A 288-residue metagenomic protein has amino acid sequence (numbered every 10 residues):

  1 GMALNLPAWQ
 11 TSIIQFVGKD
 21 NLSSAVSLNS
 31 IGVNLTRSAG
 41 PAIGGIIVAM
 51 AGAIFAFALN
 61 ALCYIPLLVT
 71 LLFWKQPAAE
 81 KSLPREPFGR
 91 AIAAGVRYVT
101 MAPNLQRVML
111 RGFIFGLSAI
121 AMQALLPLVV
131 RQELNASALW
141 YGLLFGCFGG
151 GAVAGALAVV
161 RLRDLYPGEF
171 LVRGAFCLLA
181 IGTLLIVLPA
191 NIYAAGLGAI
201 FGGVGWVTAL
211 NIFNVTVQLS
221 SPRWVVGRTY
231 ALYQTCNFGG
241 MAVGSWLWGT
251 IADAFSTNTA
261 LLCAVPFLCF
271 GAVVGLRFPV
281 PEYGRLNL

Functional and structural regions predicted by a protein language model:
G1-L35: Cytoplasmic helix-loop-helix junction between adjacent transmembrane helices in 12-TM secondary transporters
L4-T11, F16, A124, V207-V215: Residues that mark transmembrane-helix kinks and helix-interface sites in multi-pass secondary transporters
Q15, F57-P87, L165, L276-L288: Helix-loop junctions on the cytosolic side of multi-pass membrane transporters, especially the intracellular loop
L28-T36, R111, L232-C236: Hydrophobic alpha-helical segments of secondary membrane carriers
N34, N104-M109, V172, A195: Hydrophobic alpha-helix/TM-entry signal in multi-pass membrane transporters
N34-T70: Helix-loop-helix hairpin linking two adjacent transmembrane segments in secondary transporters
Q76-L110: Juxtamembrane intracellular "pre-TM" segments in multi-pass secondary transporters
A93, T100, I114, A119 (+1 more regions): C-terminal transmembrane bundle of multi-pass solute transporters/carriers
